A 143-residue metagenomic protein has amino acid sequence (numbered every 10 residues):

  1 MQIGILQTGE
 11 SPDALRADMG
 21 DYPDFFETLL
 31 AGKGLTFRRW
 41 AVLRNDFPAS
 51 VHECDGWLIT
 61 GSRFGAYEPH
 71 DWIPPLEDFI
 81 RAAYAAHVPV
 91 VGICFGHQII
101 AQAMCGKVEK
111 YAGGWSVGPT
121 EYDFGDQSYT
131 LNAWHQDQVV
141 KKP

Functional and structural regions predicted by a protein language model:
M1-D78, A82-A86: N-terminal beta1-alpha1 cap of cysteine-dependent amidohydrolase-like domains
A17, Y22-F25, V117-G118, Y129 (+1 more regions): Helical cap/lid subdomains and adjacent loops of hydrolase enzymes that gate the active-site channel and determine
T36-R38, K107, T130: Conserved beta-strand segments of alpha/beta enzyme cores
R39-V42, K110, A133: Short loop/edge segments at beta-strand edges and connector loops that shape dinucleotide/nucleotide cofactor-binding
R44-P48, S116-V117, Q138-V140: A short acidic, often aromatic-flanked loop/helix-cap motif at beta-alpha or helix-coil junctions that lines enzyme
T60-F124: Cysteine-nucleophile active-site neighborhood
D126-P143: Catalytic beta-strand/loop cores that center a nucleophilic Ser/Cys/Thr and support acyl-enzyme chemistry
